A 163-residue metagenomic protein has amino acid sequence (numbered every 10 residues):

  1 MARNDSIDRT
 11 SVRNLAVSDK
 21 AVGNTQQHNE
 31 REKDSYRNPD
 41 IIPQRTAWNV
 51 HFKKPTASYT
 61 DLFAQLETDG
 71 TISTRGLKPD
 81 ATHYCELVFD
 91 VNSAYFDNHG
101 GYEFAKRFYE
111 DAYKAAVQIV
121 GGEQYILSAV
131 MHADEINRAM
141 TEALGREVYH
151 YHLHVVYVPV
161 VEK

Functional and structural regions predicted by a protein language model:
M1-K163: N-terminal nicking endonuclease/strand-transfer module with a His-rich metal-binding environment and a catalytic Tyr
